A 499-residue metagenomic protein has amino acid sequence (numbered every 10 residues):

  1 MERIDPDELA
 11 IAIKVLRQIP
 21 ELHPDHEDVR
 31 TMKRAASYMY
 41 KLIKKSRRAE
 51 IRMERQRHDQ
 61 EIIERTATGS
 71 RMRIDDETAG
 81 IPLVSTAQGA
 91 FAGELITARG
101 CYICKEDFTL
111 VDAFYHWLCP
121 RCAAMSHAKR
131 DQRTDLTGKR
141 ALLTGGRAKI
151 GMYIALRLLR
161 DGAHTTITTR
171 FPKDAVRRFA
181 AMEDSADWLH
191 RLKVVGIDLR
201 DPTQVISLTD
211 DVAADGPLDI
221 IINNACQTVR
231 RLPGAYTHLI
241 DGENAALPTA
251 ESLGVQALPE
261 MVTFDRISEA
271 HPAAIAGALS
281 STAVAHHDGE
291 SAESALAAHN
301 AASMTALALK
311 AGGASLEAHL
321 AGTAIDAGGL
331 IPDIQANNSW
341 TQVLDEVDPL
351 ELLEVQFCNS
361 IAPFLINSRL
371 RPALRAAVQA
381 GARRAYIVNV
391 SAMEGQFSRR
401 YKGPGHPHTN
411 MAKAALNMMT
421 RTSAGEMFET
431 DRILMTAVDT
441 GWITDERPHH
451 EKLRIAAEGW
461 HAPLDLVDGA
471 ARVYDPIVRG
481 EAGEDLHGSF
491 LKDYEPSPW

Functional and structural regions predicted by a protein language model:
M1-A98: N-terminal alpha-helical interaction blocks
R3-D25, V262, E269, A274-G312 (+2 more regions): C-terminal helical subdomain
C101-C104, C119-C122, I387: Short cysteine-rich clusters marking metal-coordination/redox-active sites
H127-P172: Canonical Rossmann dinucleotide-binding motif of NAD(H)/NADP(H)-dependent dehydrogenases/reductases, specifically
D161-R178, K193, I220-A225, P233-P259: Conserved glycine-rich Rossmann-like NAD(P)H-binding loop of the short-chain dehydrogenase/reductase
H238-F364: Catalytic Tyr-X3-Lys loop
N367, A412: Active-site helix of classical SDR
G403, P407, A424-G425, E429-G483: SDR active-site lid
